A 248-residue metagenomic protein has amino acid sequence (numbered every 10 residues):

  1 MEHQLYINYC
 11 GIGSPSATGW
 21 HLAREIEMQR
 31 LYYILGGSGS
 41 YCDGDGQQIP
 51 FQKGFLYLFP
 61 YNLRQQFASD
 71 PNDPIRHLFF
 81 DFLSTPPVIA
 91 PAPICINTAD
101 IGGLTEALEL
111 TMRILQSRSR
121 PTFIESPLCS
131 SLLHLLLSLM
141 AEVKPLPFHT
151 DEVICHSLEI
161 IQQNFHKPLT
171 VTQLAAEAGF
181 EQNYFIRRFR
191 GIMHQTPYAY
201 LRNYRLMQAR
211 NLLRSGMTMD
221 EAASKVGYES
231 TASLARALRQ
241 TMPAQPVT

Functional and structural regions predicted by a protein language model:
E2-I96: N-terminal regulatory/effector-sensing and dimerization cores that precede helix-turn-helix DNA-binding domains
R76-I89, C95-Q163, E177-Y184: An amphipathic alpha-helical interaction segment
I160-N164, N211-S215, K225: Short alpha-helical segment immediately N-terminal to, or the first helix within, an HTH/HTH-like DNA-binding domain
P168-Y204, M217, A223-T248: Basic/polar phosphate-binding segments, predominantly the helix-turn-helix DNA-binding elements of transcriptional
